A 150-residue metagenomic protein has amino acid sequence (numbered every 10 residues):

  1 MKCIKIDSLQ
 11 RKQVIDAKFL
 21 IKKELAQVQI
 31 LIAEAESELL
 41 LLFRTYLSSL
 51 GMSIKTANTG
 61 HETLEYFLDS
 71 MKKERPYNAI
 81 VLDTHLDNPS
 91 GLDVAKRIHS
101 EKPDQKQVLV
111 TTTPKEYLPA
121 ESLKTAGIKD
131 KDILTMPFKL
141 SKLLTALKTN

Functional and structural regions predicted by a protein language model:
M1-L31, A35-S37, R44-Y46, L50 (+4 more regions): Non-catalytic signal-transmission and effector/linker regions of two-component phosphorelay proteins
T56-A79: Acidic, metal-coordinating helix/loop segments flanking the phosphotransfer/catalytic sites of two-component signaling
T59, S90-D93: Acidic catalytic/metal-coordinating carboxylates
D69-R75, I98-Q105, A126: Conserved phosphotransfer cores of two-component systems
D83-T84: Active-site residues of response regulator receiver
D87: The feature encodes the CheY-like receiver
V110-T112: Hydrophobic/aromatic residues positioned on beta-strands within the core alpha/beta folds
